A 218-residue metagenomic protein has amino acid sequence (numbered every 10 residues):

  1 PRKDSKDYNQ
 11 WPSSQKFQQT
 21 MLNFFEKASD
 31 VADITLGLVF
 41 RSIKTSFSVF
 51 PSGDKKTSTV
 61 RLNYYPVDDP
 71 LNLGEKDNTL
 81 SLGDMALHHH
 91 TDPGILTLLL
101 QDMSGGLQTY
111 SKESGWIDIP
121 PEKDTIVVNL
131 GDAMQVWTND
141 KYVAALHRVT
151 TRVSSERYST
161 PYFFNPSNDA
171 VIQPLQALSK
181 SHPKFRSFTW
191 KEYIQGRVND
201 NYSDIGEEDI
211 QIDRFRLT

Functional and structural regions predicted by a protein language model:
P1-T218: Peripheral, non-catalytic segments flanking oxidoreductase cores
